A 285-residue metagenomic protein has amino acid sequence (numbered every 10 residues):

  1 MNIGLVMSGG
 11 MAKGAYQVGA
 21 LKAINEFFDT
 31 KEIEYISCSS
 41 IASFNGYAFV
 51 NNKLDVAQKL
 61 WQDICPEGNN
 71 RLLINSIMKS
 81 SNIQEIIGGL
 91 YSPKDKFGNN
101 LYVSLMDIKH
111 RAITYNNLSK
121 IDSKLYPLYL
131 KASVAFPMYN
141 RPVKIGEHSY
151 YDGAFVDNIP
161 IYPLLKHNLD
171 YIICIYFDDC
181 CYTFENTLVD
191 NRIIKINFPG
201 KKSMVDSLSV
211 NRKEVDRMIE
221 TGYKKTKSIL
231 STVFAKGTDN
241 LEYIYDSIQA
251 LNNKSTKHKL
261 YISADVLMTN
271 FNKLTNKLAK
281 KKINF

Functional and structural regions predicted by a protein language model:
M1-I36, Y47-F285: Patatin-like phospholipase
C38, A42: Gly/Ala-rich beta-loop-alpha elbow adjacent to hydrolase catalytic centers
